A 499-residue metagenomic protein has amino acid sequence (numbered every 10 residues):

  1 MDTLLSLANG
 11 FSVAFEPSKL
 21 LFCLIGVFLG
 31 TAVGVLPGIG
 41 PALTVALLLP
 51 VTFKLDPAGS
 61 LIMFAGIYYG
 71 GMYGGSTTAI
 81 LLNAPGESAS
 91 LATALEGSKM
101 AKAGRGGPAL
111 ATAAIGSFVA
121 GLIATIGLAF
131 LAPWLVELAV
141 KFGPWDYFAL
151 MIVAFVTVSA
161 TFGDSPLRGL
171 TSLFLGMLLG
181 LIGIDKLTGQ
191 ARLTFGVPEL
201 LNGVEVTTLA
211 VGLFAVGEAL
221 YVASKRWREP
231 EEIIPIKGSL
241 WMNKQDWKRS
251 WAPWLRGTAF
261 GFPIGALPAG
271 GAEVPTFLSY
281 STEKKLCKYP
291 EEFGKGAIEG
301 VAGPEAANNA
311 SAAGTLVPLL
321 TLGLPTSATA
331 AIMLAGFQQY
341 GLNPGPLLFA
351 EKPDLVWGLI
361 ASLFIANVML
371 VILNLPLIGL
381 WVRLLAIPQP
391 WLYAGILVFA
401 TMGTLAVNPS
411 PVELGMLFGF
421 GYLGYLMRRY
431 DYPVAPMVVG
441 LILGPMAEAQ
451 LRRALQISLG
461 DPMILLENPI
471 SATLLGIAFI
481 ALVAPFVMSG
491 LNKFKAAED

Functional and structural regions predicted by a protein language model:
M1-S60, P133, V140, A191-A297 (+5 more regions): Helix-loop-helix hairpins and the membrane-proximal interhelical loops of multi-pass alpha-helical transport proteins
V27-P41, G70-N83, V158-G163, A259-P268 (+3 more regions): Transmembrane alpha-helix interface/packing and boundary motifs in multi-pass membrane proteins, characterized by
V33-A42, I80-L91, I123-G127, I264-E273 (+4 more regions): Short helix-coil transition sites and intra-membrane helix breaks within transmembrane domains of multi-pass
P41-P50, F64, A79-K99, F130 (+7 more regions): Re-entrant/interfacial helical elements at transmembrane boundaries that shape and gate the permeation pathway
A58-I62, K99-G116, K288-G300, A328-A331 (+1 more regions): Membrane-interface alpha-helices at helix entry/exit sites of multi-pass transporters
Y68-A79, G86, A297-L322, T326 (+1 more regions): A structural-propensity feature for long, helix-poor, extended segments
Y69-G74, I115-G127, L135, L179 (+3 more regions): Membrane-embedded alpha-helical segments of transport systems, primarily multispan ion/solute transporters
A111-W227, Q339-K493: Membrane-embedded alpha-helical modules
